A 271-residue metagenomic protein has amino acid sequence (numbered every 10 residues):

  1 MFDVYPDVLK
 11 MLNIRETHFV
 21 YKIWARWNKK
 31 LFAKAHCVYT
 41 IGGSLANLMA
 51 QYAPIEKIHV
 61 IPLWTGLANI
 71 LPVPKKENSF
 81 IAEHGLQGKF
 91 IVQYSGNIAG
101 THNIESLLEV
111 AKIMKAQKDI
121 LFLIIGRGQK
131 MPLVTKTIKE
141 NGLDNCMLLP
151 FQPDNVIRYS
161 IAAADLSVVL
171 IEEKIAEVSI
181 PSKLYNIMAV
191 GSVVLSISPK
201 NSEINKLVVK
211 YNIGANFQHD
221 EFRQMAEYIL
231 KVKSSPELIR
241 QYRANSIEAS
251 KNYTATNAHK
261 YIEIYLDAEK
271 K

Functional and structural regions predicted by a protein language model:
M1-A25, A68: Acceptor-binding helix/loop patch of EC 2.4 sugar-transfer enzymes, predominantly nucleotide-sugar-dependent
H18-V38: Membrane-proximal helix-turn-helix segments that form the acceptor-binding/catalytic region of lipid-linked
I41-S44, I61-W64: Carbohydrate-associated surface elements
L71-G85: A short helix/loop element that forms part of the nucleotide-sugar donor recognition site in Leloir-type
L86-H102, L108-A111, L123, R243: Conserved donor-binding/catalytic core segment of Leloir-type glycosyltransferases
H102, P153-S160, S167-M188, V193-K206: Nucleotide-sugar-dependent
K115, I125-G126, M131-R158: Nucleotide-activated donor-binding/catalytic signature segment of Leloir-type glycosyltransferases, i.e., the conserved
D220-A226, E237-L266: A charged, aromatic-enriched C-terminal amphipathic alpha-helix characteristic of glycosyltransferases across folds
